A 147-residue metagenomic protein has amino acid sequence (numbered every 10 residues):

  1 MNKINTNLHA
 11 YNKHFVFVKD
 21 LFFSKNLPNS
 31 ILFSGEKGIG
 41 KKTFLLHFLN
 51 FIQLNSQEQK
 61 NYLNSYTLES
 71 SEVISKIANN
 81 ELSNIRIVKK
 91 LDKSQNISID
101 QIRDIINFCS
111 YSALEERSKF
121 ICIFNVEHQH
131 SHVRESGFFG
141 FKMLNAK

Functional and structural regions predicted by a protein language model:
M1-H132: Clamp-loader machinery-focused feature within the broader ASCE/P-loop NTPase space
S110, E135-K147: Conserved catalytic/switch belt of AAA+ P-loop NTPases
